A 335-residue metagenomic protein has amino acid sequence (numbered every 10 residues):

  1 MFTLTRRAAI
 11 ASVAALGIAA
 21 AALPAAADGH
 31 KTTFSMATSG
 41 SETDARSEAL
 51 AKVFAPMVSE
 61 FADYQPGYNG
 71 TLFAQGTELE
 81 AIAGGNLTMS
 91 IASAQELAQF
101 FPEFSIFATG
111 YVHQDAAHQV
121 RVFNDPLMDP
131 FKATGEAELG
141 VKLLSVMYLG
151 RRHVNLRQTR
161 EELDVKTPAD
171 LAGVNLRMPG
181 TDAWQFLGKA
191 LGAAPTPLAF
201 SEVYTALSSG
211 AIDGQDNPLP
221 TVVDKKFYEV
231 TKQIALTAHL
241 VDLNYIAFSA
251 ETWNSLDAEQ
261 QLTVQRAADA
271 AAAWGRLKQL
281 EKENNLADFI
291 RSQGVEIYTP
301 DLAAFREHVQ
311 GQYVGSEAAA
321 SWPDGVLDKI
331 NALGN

Functional and structural regions predicted by a protein language model:
F2-L4, A11-G17, A27-Q119, E136-A137 (+1 more regions): N-terminal secretory/targeting leader peptides
A22-P24: N-terminal signal peptide c-region/cleavage motif recognized by signal peptidases
F123-G140: Hinge/lid segment of periplasmic solute-binding proteins
